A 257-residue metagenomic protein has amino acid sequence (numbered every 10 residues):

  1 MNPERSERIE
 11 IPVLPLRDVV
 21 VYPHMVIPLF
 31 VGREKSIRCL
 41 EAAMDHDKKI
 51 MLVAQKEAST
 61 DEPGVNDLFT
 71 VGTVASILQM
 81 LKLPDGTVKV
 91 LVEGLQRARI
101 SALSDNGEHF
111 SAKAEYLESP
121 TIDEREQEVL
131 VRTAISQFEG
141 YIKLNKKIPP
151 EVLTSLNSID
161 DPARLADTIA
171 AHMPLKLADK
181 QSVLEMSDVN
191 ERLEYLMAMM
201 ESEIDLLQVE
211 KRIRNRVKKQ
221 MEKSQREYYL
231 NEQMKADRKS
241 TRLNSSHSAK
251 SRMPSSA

Functional and structural regions predicted by a protein language model:
M1-R242: N-terminal low-complexity, acidic/polar interaction/targeting segments
Q96, S255-A257: Short, surface-exposed polybasic-and-hydrophobic patches located at secondary-structure transitions
T241-S245, A257: Conserved small/polar residues in nucleotide/adenosyl-binding loops
S248-M253: Intrinsic disorder/low-complexity segments
